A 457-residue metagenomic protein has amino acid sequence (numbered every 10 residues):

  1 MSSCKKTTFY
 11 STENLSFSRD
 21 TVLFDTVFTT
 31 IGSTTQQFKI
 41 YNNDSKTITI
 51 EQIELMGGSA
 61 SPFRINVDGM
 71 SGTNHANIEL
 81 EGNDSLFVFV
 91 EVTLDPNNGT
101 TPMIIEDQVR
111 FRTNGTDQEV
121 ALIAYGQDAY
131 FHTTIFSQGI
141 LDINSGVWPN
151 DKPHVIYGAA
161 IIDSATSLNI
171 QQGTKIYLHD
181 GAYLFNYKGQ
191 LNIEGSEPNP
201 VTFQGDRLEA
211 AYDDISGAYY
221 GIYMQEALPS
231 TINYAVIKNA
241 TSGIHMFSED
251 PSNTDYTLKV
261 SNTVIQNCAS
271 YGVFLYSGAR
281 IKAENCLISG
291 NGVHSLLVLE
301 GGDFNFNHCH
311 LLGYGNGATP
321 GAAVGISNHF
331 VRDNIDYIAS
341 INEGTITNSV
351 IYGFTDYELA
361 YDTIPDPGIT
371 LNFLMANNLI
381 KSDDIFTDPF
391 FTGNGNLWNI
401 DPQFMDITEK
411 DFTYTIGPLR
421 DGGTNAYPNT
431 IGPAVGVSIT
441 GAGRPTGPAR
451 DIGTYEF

Functional and structural regions predicted by a protein language model:
M1-S3: Hydrophobic h-region of N-terminal signal peptides that target proteins for export in Gram-negative bacteria
K5-Y10, R19-T26, I31-S33, N74-K410 (+2 more regions): Beta-strand/loop edge motif enriched in small/polar residues
S33-T34, S45-I50: Short acidic/proline- and small/hydrophobic-mixed sequence motifs that coincide with surface turns and coil-to-beta
I40-D44: Asparagine-centered strand-capping/turn motif at beta-strand->loop junctions
M56-N74: Short, solvent-exposed loop/linker segments at beta-strand-coil boundaries, enriched for Pro/Gly and Ser/Thr
